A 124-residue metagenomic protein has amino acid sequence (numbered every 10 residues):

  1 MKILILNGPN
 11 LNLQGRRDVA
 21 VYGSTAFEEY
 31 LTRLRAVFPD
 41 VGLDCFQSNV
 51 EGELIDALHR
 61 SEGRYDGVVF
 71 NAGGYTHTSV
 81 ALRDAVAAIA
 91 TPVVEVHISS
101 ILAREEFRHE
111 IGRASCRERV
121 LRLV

Functional and structural regions predicted by a protein language model:
M1-L4: Extreme N-terminal starter segment of soluble prokaryotic enzymes
P9-L11, G73-T76, S99-I101: Short glycine-rich anion-binding loops that position phosphate/pyrophosphate groups of nucleotides and phosphorylated
L13-E28: Glycine- and acidic-residue-enriched helix-capping/strand-helix junction motifs
D44-G52: Short beta->alpha junction loops
E53-A57: Short acidic active-site motifs
S61-V68: Short acidic/histidine-rich motifs immediately flanking catalytic phosphotransfer sites in two-component signaling
A87-R104: Short, acidic/small-residue loops that bind anionic groups at enzyme active sites
G112-A114, E118-V124: Single conserved hydrophobic/aromatic residue that forms the stacking wall/gate of nucleotide- or nucleobase-binding
